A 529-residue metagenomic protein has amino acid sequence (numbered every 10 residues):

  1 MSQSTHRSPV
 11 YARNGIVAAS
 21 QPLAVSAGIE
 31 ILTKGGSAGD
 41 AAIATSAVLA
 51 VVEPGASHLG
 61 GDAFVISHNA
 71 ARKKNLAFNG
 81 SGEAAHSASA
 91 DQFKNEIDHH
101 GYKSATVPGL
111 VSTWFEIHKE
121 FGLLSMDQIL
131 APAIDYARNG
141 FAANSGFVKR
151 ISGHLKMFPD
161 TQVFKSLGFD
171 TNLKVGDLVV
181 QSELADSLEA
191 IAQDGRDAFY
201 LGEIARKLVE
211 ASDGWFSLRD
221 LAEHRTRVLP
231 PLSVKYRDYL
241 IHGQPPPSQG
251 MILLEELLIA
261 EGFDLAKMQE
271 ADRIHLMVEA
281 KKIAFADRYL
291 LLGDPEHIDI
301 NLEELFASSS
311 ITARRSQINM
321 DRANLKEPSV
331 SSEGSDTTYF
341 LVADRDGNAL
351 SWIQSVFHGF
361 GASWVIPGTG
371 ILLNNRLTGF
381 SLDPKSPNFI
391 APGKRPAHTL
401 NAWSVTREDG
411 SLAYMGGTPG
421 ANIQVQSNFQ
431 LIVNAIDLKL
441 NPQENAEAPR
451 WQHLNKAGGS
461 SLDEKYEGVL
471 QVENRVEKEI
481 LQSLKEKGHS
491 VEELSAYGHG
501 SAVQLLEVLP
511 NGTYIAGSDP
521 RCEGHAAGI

Functional and structural regions predicted by a protein language model:
M1-S26, E30, G36-S248, F306 (+2 more regions): Noncatalytic scaffold domains of N-terminal-nucleophile
V51-H68, R72-L76, F216-S217, N348-Y414 (+4 more regions): Active-site rim segments in enzyme catalytic domains, especially the processed small/beta chain of N-terminal
S57-H58, D62-N69, T338-V342, A402-S404 (+2 more regions): Short beta-strand scaffold segments in enzyme catalytic cores
V228, G334-T337, H398-L400: Short, small/polar residue-rich loop motifs at catalytic or cofactor-binding pockets
H242-G250, T337-L341, I353-W364, G417-V425 (+1 more regions): Glycine-rich phosphate/pyrophosphate-binding beta-alpha loops
D264-V356, T369, R376, S495: Internal maturation/activation junctions in enzymes
D346, K394, N428-F429, D437-Y497: Extended C-terminal subregions enriched in glycine
